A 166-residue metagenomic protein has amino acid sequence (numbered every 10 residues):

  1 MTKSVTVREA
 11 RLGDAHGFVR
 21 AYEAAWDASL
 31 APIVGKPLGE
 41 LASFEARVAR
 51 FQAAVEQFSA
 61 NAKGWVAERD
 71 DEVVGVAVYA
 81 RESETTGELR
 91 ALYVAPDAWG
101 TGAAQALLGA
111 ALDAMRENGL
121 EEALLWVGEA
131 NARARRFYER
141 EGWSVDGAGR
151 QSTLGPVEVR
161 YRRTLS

Functional and structural regions predicted by a protein language model:
K3, E121-R135, R140-E141, G147-S166: C-terminal "cap" of GNAT-fold acetyltransferases
V5, E9-D97, Q105-A114, G149-Q151 (+1 more regions): Acetyl-CoA-dependent GNAT
R8-A10, A15, L120-G128: Generic detector of contiguous secondary-structure segments
V19, F58, G119, R136-Y138: Intrinsically disordered, low-complexity regions enriched in Ser/Pro/Gly/Gln/His and often acidic
Y93, W143-S144: Short acidic-aromatic loop segments in the C-terminal HATPase_c
A95-D97, T101, E129-A130: Active-site acidic-Proline motif in GNAT/NAT acetyltransferases
W99, R116, E139: Short polybasic/polar patches that bind polyanions
T101, N118-E121: Short coil/turn segments at alpha/beta junctions that flank glycine-rich nucleotide-binding fingerprints
